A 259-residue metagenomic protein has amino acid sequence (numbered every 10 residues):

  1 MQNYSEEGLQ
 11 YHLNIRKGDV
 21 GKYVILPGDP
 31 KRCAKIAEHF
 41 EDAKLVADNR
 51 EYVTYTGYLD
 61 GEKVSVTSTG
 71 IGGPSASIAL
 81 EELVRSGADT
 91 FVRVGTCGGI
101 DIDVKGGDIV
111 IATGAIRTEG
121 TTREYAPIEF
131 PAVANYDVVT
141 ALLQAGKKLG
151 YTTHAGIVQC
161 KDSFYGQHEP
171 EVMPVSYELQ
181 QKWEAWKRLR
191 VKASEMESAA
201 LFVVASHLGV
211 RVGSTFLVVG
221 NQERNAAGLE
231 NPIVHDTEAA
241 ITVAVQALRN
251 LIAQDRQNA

Functional and structural regions predicted by a protein language model:
M1-A141: Metabolite-binding pocket within alpha/beta catalytic cores that recognizes anionic/polar moieties
P27-K31, I71-I78, S86, V104 (+6 more regions): Conserved active-site and cofactor/substrate-binding residues in soluble primary-metabolism enzymes
A43-D48, G150-I157, A253-A259: Flexible, glycine/charged-enriched surface loops at secondary-structure junctions
D89-T90, K192, R211: Short acidic/polar active-site loop segments enriched in Thr and Asp
A132-R190: Active-site rim beta-loop-alpha module in soluble metabolic enzymes
A141-L149, V204, V243-Q254: Generic non-transmembrane alpha-helical segments
A199-I233: Zn-dependent metallopeptidase/amidohydrolase metal-coordination segment
Q222-A259: His/Asp/Glu-rich mid-to-C-terminal helical/loop segments that flank catalytic regions of hydrolases
